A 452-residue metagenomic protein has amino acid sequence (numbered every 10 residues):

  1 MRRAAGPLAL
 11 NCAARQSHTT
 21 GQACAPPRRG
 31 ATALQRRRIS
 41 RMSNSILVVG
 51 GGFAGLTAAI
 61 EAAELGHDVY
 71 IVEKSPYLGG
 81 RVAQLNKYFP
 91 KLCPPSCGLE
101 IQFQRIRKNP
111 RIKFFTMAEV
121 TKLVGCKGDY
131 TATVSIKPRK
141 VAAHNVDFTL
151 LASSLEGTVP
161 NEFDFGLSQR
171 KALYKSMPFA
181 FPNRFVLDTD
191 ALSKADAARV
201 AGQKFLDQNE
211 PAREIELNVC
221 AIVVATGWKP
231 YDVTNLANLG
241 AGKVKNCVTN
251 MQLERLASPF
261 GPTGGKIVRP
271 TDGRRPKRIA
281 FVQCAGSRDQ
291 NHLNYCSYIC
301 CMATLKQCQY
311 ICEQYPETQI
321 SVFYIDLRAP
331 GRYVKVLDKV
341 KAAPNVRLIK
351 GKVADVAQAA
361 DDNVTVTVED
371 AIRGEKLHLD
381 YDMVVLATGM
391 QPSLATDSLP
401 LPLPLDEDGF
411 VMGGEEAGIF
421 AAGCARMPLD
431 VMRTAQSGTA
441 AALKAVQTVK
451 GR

Functional and structural regions predicted by a protein language model:
C12, H18, C24, T32-R452: Residues forming the flavin
